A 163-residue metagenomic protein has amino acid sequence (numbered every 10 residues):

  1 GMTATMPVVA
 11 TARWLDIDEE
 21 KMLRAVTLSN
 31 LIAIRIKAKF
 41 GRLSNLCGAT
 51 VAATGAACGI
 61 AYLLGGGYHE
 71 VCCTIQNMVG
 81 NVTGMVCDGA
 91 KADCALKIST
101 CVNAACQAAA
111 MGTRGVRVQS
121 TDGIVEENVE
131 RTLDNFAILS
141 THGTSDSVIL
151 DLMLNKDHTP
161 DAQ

Functional and structural regions predicted by a protein language model:
G1, M22-V26, G41-A52, C94-K97: Active-site nucleophile and cofactor-binding loops and adjacent substrate-binding regions of central metabolic enzymes
M2-D18, A57-G65: Alpha-helical support elements that line or immediately flank enzyme active sites and cofactor-binding pockets
D18-I36, Q76-G84: Acidic-glycine-rich active-site phosphate/pyrophosphate-binding loop
A33-R42, V86-A90: Glycine/charged-rich beta-loop-alpha catalytic/anionic-binding loops adjacent to active sites
I34, T54-C58, N103: Feature representing long, continuous alpha-helical segments
K39-M78: Alpha-helical membrane association modules
Y62-Q163: Functionally critical mobile loop/hinge segments
